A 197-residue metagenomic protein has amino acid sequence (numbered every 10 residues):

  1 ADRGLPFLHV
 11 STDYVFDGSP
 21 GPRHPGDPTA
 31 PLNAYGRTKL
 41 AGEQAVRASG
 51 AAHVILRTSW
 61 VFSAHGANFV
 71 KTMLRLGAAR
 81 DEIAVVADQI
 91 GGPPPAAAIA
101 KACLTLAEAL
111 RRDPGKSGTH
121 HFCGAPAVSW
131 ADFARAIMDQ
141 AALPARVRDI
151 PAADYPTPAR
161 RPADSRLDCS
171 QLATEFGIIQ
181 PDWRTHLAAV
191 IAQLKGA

Functional and structural regions predicted by a protein language model:
D2, P6, Y14-L56, W60-V61: Catalytic helix-loop patch of NAD(P)-dependent Rossmann-fold dehydrogenases
G26, N33, G91-P94, V128 (+2 more regions): Residue-level signal for the nucleotide or nucleotide-sugar donor/cofactor binding architecture
Q44-G91, A96-A98, L104-T105: NAD(P)-dependent short-chain dehydrogenase/reductase
V85-I90, H120-A127, E175: Glycine-rich Rossmann NAD(P)(H)-binding loop
A97-E108, R184, A188: Amphipathic alpha-helical segments that line or abut small-molecule/effector binding pockets and mediate allosteric
A102-C103, A109-A159: Mid/C-terminal beta-alpha module of Rossmann-like enzyme folds, strongest in SDR-family dehydrogenases/epimerases
A153-E175, Q180, V190: A hydrophobic C-terminal alpha-helical subdomain
W183-A197: Amphipathic terminal alpha-helices
